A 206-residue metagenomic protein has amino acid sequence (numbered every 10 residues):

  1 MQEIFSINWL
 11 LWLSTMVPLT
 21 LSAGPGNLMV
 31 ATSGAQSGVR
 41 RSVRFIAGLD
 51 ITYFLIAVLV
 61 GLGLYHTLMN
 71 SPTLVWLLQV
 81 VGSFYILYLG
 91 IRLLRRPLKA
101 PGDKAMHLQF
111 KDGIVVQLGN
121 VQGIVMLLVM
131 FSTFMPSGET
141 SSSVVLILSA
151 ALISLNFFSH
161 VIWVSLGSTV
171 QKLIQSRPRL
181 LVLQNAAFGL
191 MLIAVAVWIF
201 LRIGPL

Functional and structural regions predicted by a protein language model:
E3-W76, V129-L148, L152: Juxtamembrane transmembrane-helix termini in multi-pass membrane transport proteins
L10-T15, F84-L87, K111-V115, A151-L155: Short alpha-helical transmembrane interface motifs in multi-pass membrane proteins
G26, T52, I56-L64, I86-L89 (+3 more regions): Alpha-helical transmembrane segments and their lipid-water interface positions in multi-pass membrane proteins
A57-G61, G119-F131, M191-P205: Hydrophobic alpha-helical transmembrane segments in multi-pass integral membrane proteins
M69-L98, S159-W163, I174-L206: Selective transmembrane alpha-helices of multi-pass membrane proteins
R95-Q109: Flexible cytoplasmic inter-helical loops of multi-pass small-molecule transporters
